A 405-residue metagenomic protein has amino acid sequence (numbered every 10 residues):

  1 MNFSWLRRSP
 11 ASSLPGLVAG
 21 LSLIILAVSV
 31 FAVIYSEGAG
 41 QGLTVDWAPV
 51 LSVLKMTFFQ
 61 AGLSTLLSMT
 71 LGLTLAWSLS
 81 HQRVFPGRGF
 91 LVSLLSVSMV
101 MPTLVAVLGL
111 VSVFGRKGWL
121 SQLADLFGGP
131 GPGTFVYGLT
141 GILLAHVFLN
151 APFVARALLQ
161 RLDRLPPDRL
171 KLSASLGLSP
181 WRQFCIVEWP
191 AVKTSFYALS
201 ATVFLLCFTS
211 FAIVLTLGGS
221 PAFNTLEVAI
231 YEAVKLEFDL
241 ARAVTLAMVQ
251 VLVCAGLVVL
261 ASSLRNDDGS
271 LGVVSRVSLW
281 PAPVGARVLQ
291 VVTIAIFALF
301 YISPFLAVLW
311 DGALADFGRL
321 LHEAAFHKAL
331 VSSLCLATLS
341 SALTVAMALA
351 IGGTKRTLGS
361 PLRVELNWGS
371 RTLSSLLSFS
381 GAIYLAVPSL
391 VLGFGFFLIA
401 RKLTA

Functional and structural regions predicted by a protein language model:
M1, F238, L260-G285: Intracellular loop-helix junctions on the cytosolic face of multi-pass helical membrane proteins
M1-S12, I186-W189, L279-P283: Short, Lys/Arg-rich N-terminal segment immediately upstream of the first membrane anchor
N2-L6, G40-W47, C185, D316-L321: A short amphipathic helical element positioned immediately N-terminal to and/or at the very start of a transmembrane
R7-A39, A48-D163, A191-G218, A243-A261 (+2 more regions): Membrane-water interface segments at the C-terminal ends of transmembrane alpha-helices in multi-pass inner-membrane
T44, R161-L162, I186, T216 (+2 more regions): Short alpha-helical segment immediately N-terminal to, or the first helix within, an HTH/HTH-like DNA-binding domain
S112, A212-F238: Glycine-rich helix-loop "coupling/hinge" segments at transmembrane-helix boundaries in multipass transporters
D163-V192, L236, L358: Short helix-to-coil transition segments within interhelical loops that connect adjacent transmembrane helices
K171, S179-Q183, D268-P281, D316-L321: Juxtamembrane inter-helical linkers in multi-pass membrane proteins
